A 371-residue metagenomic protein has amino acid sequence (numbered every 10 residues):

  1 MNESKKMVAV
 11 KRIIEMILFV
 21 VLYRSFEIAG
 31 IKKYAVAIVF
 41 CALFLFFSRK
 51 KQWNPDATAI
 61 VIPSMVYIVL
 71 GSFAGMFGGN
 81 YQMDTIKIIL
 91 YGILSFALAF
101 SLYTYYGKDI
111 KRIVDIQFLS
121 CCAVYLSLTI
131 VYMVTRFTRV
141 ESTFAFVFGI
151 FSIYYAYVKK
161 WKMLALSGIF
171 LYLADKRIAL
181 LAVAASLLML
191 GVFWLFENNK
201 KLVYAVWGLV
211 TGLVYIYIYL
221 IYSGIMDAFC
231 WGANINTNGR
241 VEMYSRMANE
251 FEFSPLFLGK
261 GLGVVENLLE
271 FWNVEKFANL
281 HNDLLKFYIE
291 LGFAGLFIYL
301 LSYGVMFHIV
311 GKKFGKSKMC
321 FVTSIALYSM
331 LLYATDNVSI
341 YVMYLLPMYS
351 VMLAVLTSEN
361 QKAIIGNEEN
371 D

Functional and structural regions predicted by a protein language model:
M1-L70, S358-D371: Transmembrane signal-anchor hairpin modules in multi-pass inner-membrane enzymes, especially those that act on
E3, R49-T58, L291-M330, E359: Hydrophobic transmembrane alpha-helices and their immediate junctions
R12-V20, M65, V310-D336, L353: Loop-to-helix entry and N-terminal half of a specific, functionally important transmembrane alpha helix in multi-pass
A35-C41, D56-F73, G79-Y103, S142-V147: Aromatic-anchored transmembrane helix interface
F40, F44, V322-M330, S339-D371: Transmembrane alpha-helices of multi-pass inner-membrane enzymes
L94-F193: Alpha-helical transmembrane segments of multi-pass inner-membrane proteins
L173, G191-G232, F253: A membrane-periplasm/extracellular boundary helix in multi-pass inner-membrane enzymes that assemble envelope glycans
W231-L291: Long extracytoplasmic/lumenal interhelical loops at the membrane interface of multi-pass membrane proteins
